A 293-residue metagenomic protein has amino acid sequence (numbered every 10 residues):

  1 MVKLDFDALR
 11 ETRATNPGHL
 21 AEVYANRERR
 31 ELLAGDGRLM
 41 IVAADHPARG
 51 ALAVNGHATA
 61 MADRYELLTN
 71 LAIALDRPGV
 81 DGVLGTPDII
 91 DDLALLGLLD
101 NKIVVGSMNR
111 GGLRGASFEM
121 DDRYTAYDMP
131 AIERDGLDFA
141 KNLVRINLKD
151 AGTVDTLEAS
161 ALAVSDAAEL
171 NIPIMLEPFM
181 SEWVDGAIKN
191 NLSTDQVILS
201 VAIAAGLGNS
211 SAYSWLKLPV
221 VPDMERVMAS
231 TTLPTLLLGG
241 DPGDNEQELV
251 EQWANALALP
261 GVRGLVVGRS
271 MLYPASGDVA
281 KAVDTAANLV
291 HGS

Functional and structural regions predicted by a protein language model:
M1-D45, A94-N101: N-terminal amphipathic alpha-helix/helix-capping segment at the start of soluble metabolic enzymes
I41-A43, K217, V266: Structured core elements
A43-D45, R49, S270: N-terminal alpha-helical scaffold/docking segments in eukaryotic complex subunits
A48-G50, V54-P78, G82, I90-D91 (+4 more regions): Alpha/beta enzyme core
G85: Phosphate-/polyanion-interacting regions in eukaryotic proteins
L238-D241, S270: Short, loop-centered acidic/histidine patches that primarily coordinate divalent metals
L265-L272: Short acidic/histidine-rich active-site segments
L272-S293: C-terminal helical cap(s) of enzyme catalytic domains, especially alpha/beta-barrels
